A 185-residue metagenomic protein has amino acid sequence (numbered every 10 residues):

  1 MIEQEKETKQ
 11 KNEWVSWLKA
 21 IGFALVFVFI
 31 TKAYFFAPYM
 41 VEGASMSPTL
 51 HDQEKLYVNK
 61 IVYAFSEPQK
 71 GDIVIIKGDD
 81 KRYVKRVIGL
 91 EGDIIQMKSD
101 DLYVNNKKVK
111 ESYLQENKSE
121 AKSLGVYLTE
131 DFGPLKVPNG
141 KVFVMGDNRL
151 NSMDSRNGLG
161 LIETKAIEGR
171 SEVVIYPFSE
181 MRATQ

Functional and structural regions predicted by a protein language model:
I2-W14, V26, I30, P48 (+1 more regions): Soluble "head" domains of membrane/secretory-pathway proteins
L18, F23, E42, E67: Hydrophobic (often cysteine-bearing) scaffold residues that line and stabilize catalytic clefts of nucleotide/cofactor
K19-Y34: Hydrophobic membrane-insertion alpha-helices, especially the h-region of bacterial N-terminal signal peptides
I30-M46: Aromatic-capped interface at the extracytoplasmic side of an N-terminal signal-anchor transmembrane helix
